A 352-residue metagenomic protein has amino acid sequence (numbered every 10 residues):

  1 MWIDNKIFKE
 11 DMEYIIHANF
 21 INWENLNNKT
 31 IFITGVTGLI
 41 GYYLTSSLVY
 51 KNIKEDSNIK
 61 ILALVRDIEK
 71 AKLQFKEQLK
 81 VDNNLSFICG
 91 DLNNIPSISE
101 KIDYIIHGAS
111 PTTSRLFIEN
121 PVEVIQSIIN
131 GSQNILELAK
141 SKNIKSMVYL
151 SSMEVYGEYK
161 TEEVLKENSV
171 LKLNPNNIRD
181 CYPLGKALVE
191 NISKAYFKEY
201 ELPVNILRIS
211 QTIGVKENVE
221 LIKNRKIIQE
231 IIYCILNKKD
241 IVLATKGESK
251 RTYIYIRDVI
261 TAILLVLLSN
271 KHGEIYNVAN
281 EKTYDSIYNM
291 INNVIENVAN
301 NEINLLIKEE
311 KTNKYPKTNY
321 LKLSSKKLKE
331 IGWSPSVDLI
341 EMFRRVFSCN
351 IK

Functional and structural regions predicted by a protein language model:
M1-I7, I59, S86, I235-K352: C-terminal substrate-binding subdomain of Rossmann-fold SDR/epimerase-dehydratase oxidoreductases
M1-Y104: N-terminal Rossmann/SDR dinucleotide-binding element
T34, I105-G108, M147-M153, L207-I209: SDR active-site strand-loop-helix element
C89-S127: NAD(P)H-binding glycine-rich loop region in Rossmannoid oxidoreductase-like domains and their noncatalytic homologs
P111-R115, M153-K160, S210-I213: Active-site segment of SDR-like NAD(P)-dependent oxidoreductases
Q133-R179: Conserved Rossmann-fold NAD(P)-dependent oxidoreductase catalytic core, especially the SDR/UDP-sugar
Y159-N168, K194-R251, I256-T261, L265-L267 (+1 more regions): NAD(P)-dependent short-chain dehydrogenase/reductase
C181, G185-L188: Active-site helix of classical SDR
